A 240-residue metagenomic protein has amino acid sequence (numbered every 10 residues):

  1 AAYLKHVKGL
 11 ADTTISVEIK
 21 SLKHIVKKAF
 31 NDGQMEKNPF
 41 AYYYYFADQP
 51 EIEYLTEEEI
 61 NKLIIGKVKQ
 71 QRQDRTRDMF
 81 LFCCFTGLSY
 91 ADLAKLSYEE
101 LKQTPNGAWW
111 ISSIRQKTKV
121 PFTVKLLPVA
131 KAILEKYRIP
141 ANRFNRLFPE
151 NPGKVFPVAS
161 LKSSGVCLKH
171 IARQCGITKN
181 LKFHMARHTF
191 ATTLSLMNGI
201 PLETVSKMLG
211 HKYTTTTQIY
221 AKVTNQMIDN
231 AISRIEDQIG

Functional and structural regions predicted by a protein language model:
A1-K28: Short, Lys/Arg-enriched alpha-helical recognition elements, typified by the DNA-recognition helix
L10-E18, N31-Y90, A94, N198: Basic, Lys/Arg- and aromatic-enriched nucleic-acid-binding interface segment
Y44-E53, E57-E59, K95-K136: Conserved tyrosine-mediated DNA breakage-rejoining catalytic core shared by Y-recombinases
A47, Y54, R115-K119, L209-R234: Catalytic-site neighborhood detector that most strongly recognizes the C-terminal catalytic loop/helix of tyrosine
G66, F122-K125, A132, K136 (+1 more regions): DNA/chromatin major-groove-contacting recognition/catalytic segments
L81, F85, A91-D92, H170 (+2 more regions): C-terminal catalytic core of tyrosine-transesterase DNA break-rejoin enzymes
E100-G107, T178-K179, G199-I219, N230: Short, polar N-cap/turn motifs at the start of nucleic acid-interacting alpha helices
Q116-K136, F144-H170: C-terminal catalytic core of Y-nucleophile DNA break-rejoin enzymes
